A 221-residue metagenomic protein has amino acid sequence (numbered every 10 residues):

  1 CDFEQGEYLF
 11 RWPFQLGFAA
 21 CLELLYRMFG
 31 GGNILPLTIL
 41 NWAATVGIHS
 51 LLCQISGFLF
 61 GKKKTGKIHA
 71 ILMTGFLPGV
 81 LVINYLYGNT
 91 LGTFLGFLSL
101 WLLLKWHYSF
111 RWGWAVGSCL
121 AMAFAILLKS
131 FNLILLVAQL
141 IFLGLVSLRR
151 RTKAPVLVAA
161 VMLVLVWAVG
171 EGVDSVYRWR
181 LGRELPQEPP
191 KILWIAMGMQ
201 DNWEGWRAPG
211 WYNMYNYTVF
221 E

Functional and structural regions predicted by a protein language model:
C1-C21, G31-G32, L185-Q187: Extracytoplasmic catalytic/substrate-binding loops of multi-pass membrane glycan-assembly enzymes
D2-E4, R178-E221: Membrane-proximal stem/loop segments at transmembrane-domain junctions that anchor or position
I39-G61, L98: Transmembrane-helix motifs of polytopic, lipid-linked glycan transferases
F60, F97-W114: Membrane-interface transmembrane helices that cradle and orient dolichyl/undecaprenyl
I68-L77, M122, I126: Short helix- or helix-capping micro-motifs that position conserved polar/aromatic residues at function-defining sites
L81-G92: Short acidic/glycine- and proline-prone juxtamembrane loop motifs at membrane-interface regions of multi-pass membrane
W114-S130, Q139-L140, A160-W167: Membrane-interface alpha helices of multi-pass inner-membrane proteins
L135-W167: Perimembrane helix-loop-helix junctions
